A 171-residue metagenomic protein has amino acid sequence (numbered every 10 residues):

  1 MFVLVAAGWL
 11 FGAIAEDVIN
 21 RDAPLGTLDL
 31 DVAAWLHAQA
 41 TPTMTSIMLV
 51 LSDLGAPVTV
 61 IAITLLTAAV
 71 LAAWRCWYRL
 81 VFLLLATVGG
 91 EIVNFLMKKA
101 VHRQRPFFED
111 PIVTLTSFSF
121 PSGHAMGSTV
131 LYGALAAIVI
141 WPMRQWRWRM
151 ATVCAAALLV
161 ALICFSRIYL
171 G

Functional and structural regions predicted by a protein language model:
M1-T59, K99-I112: N-terminal transmembrane-helix/juxtamembrane module of multi-pass inner/ER membrane proteins
P42-S52, V88-E91, I112-T116, I140-W146: Short juxtamembrane and helix-loop transition motifs at transmembrane-helix boundaries in membrane proteins
T43-M44, R75-L80, F107, W146-A151: Membrane-helix interface segments
S52-W74, T129-L135, V139: Hydrophobic alpha-helical transmembrane segments
T64-G90: Interfacial segments of alpha-helical transmembrane regions
L84-R103, T152-S166: Small-polar-interrupted transmembrane alpha-helices in polytopic inner-membrane proteins
F108-G171: Membrane-embedded catalytic cores of phosphoryl/pyrophosphoryl-handling enzymes
